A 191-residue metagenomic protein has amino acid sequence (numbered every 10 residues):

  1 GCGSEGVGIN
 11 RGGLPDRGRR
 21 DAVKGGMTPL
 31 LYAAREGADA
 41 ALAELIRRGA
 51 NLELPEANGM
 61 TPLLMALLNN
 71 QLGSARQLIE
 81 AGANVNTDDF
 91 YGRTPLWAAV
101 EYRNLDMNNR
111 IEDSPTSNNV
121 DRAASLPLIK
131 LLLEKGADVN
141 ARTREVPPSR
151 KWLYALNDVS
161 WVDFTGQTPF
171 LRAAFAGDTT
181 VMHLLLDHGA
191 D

Functional and structural regions predicted by a protein language model:
C2, V7-L14, R20-D21, Y32-A38 (+4 more regions): Ankyrin repeat A-helix N-terminal signature
A43-N51, R76-N84, K130-D138, H183-D191: Ankyrin repeat domain, specifically the short helix-to-loop turn at the C-terminus of the second helix of each repeat
